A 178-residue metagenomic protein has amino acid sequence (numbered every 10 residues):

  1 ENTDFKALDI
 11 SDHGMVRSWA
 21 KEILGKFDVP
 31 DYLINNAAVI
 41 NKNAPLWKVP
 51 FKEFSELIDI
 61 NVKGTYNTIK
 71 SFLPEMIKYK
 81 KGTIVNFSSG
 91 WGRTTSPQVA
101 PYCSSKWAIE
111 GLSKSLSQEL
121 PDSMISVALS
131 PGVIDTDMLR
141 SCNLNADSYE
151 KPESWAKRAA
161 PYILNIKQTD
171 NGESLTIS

Functional and structural regions predicted by a protein language model:
A7-S18, F51: The beta1-alpha1 cofactor-binding region of Rossmann-like NAD(H)/NADP(H)-dependent oxidoreductases
N36-K42: Conserved NAD(P)H cofactor-binding loop of Rossmann-fold oxidoreductase domains
A44-L46, E53-S55: Substrate-binding pocket helix/loop in short-chain dehydrogenase/reductase
I69, S105: Active-site helix of classical SDR
S89: Residue(s) in the substrate-gating loop at a strand-loop-helix junction that position the organic substrate next
T94, S115-M124: Active-site-adjacent segment of SDR/Rossmann-fold oxidoreductases
D122-M124, A128-L129, I134-T136, L144-S178: C-terminal helical subdomain
